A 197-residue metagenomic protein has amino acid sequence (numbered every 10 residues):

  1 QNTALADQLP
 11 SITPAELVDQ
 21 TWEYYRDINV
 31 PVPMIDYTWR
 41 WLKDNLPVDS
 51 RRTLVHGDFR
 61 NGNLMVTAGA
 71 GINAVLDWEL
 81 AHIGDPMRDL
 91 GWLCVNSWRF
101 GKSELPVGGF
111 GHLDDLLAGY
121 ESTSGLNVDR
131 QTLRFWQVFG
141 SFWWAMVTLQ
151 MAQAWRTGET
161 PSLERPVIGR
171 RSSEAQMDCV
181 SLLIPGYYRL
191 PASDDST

Functional and structural regions predicted by a protein language model:
Q1-Y37, L46-T53, L80-G84, E159-S173: A cross-family kinase active-site recognition segment
A6-D7, K102-P106, L133-R134: A ubiquitous short alpha-helical element
L9, N127-F139: All-alpha amphipathic helical-bundle segments outside canonical DNA-binding/catalytic cores that form hydrophobic
Y24, G108, E121-S122, L126 (+1 more regions): ATP/Mg2+ or Mg2+-diphosphate-binding catalytic cores that bind nucleotide phosphates or diphosphates via glycine-rich
P33, V48, T53-L54, M65-N73 (+2 more regions): Conserved NTP-binding catalytic cores of kinases and kinase-like/nucleotidyltransferase enzymes across multiple kinase
R40-R88, W92-C94: Active-site acidic catalytic loop and adjacent metal/ATP-binding pocket of ATP-dependent phosphoryl transfer enzymes
M87-G125, F139-T157: Active-site activation/catalytic loop segments of kinase-like enzymes and analogous catalytic loops in related
